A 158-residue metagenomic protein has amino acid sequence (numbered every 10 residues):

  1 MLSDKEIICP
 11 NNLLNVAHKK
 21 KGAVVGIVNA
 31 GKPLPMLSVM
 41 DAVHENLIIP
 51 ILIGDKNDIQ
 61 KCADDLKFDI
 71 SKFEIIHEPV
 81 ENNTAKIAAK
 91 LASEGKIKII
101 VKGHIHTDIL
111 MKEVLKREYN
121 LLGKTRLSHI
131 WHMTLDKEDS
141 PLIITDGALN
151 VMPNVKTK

Functional and structural regions predicted by a protein language model:
M1-I51, K56-K158: Anion-binding alpha/beta catalytic cores of soluble intermediary-metabolism enzymes, centered on
